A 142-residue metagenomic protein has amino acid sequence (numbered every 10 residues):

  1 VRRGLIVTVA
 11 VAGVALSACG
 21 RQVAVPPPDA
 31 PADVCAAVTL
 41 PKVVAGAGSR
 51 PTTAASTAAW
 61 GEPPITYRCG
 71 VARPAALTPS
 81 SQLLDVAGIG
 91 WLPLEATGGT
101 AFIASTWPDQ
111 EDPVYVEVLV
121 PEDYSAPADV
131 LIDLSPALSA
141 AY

Functional and structural regions predicted by a protein language model:
V1-V9: Bacterial N-terminal signal peptides that target proteins for export
A15-A18: C-terminal motif of bacterial Sec signal peptides marking the signal peptidase cleavage site
G20-V34: Short, low-complexity, disordered segments immediately C-terminal to signal peptides in bacterial exported proteins
V25, L40-P41, A75: Secreted/processed peptides and extracellular or luminal domains of membrane proteins
A32-A45: Amphipathic alpha-helical segments
V44-G98: Short, solvent-exposed recognition patches
T78-Y142: Extracytosolic low-complexity repeat regions of secreted or lipid-anchored proteins
